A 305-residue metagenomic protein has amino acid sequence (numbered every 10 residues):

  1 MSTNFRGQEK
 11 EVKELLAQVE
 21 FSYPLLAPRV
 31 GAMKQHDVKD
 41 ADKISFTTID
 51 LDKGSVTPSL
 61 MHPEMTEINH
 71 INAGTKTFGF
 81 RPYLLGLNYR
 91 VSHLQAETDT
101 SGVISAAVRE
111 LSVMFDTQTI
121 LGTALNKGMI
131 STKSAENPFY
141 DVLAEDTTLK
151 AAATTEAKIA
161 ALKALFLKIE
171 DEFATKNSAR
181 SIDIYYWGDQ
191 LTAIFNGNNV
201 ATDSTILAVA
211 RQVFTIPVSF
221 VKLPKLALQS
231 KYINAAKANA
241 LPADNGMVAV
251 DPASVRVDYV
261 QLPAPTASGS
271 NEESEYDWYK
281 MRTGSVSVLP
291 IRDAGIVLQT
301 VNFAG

Functional and structural regions predicted by a protein language model:
S2-E20, P24-R29, D37-T47, F195-G305: Sequence/fold signature of self-assembling virion shell proteins
E14-L87: Assembly/oligomerization interface modules of large self-assembling protein complexes
T48-I49, P58, E67, K133 (+4 more regions): N-terminal compositionally biased, intrinsically disordered segments and leader/signal-like regions
P63-G74, L125-A135, A236, A240-A243 (+1 more regions): Terminal, non-catalytic protein-protein interaction segments that mediate quaternary/complex assembly
R81-Y83, S178, F214, E273: A short, structural micro-pattern
L85, R90-Q95, I184-Q190, D251 (+1 more regions): Helix N-cap / beta->alpha transition motif
V91-K168: Alpha-helical scaffold segments that mediate packing/assembly in large oligomeric complexes
E136, Y140-K225: A contiguous, surface-oriented mixed alpha/beta subdomain in the mid-to-C-terminal portion of proteins that forms
